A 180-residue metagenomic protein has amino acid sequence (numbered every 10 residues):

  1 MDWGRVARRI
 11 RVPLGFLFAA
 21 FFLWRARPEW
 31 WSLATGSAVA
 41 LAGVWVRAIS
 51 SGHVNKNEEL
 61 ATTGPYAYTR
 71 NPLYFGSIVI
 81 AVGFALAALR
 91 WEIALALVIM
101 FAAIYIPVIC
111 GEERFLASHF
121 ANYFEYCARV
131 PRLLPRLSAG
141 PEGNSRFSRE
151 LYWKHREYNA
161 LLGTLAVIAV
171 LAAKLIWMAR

Functional and structural regions predicted by a protein language model:
M1-T63, L73-R180: Membrane-anchoring alpha-helices and their flanking helix-loop junctions
T69: Conserved SAM-binding loop
